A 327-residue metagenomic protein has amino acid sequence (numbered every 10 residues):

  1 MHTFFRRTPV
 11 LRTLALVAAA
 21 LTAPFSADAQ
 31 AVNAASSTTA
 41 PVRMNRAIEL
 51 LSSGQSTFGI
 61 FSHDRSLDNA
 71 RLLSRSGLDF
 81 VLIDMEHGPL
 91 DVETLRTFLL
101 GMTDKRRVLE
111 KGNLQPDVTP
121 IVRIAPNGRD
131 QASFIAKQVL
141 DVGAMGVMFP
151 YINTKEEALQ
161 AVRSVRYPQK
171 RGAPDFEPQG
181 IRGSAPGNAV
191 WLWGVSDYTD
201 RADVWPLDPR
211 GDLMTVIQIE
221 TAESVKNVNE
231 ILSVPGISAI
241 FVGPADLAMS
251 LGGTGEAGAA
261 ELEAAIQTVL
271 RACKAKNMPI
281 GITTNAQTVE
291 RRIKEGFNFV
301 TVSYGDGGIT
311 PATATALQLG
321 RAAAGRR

Functional and structural regions predicted by a protein language model:
M1-F4, A40-V42: A broadly structural signal marking compact, well-ordered functional cores that mediate small-ligand/cofactor/substrate
H2-A15, F25: Bacterial N-terminal signal peptides that target proteins for export
L14-L21, A29-R327: Expand to "…catalyze enediolate/carbanion chemistry for C-C bond making/breaking, isomerization, decarboxylation
